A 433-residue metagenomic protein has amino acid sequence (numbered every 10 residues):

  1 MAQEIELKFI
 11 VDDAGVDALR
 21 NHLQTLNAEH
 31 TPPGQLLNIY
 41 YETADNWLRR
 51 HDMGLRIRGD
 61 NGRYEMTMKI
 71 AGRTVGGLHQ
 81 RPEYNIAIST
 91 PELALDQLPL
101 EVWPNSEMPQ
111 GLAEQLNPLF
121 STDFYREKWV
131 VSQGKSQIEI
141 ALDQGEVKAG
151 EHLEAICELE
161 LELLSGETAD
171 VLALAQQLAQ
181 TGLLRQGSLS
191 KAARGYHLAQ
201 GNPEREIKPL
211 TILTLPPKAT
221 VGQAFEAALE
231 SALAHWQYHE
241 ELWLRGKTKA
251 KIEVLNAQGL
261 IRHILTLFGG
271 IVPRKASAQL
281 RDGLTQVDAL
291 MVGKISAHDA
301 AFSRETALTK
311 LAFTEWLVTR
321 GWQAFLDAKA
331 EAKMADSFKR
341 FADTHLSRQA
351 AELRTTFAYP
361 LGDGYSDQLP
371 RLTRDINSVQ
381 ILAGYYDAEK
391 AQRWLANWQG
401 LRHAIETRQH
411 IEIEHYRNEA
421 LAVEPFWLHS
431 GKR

Functional and structural regions predicted by a protein language model:
M1-R433: Function-determining surface determinants
